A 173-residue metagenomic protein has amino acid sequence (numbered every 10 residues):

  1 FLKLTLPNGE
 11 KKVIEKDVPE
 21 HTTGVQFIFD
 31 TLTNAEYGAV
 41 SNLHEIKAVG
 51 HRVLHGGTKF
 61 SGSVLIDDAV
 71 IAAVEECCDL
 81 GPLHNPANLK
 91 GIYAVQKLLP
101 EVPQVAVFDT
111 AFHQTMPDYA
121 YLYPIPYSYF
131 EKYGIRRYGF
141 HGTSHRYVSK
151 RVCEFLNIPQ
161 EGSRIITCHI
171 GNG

Functional and structural regions predicted by a protein language model:
F1-G57: N-terminal glycine/serine-rich phosphate-binding loop of ATP-dependent small-molecule kinases, especially carbohydrate
L2-L4, I66, Y123: Short, compositionally biased low-complexity segments
G9-K11, N34, D68-I71, Y123-Y127: Short, low-complexity, polar/charged sequence segments that are solvent-exposed and flexible
V13-I14, A73-C78, G134-I135: Short glycine/proline- and acidic residue-enriched helix-loop micro-motifs that form flexible lids or anion-recognition
V18-T22, Q26, V64, D68 (+2 more regions): Electropositive phosphate-/nucleotide-binding environments in soluble metabolic enzymes
G38-H84, V105, F112-A120: Short beta-strand-loop/turn "lid" adjacent to the catalytic site in phosphate-handling enzymes
N85-G173: Phosphate-binding/catalytic loop of phosphoryl-transfer enzymes
